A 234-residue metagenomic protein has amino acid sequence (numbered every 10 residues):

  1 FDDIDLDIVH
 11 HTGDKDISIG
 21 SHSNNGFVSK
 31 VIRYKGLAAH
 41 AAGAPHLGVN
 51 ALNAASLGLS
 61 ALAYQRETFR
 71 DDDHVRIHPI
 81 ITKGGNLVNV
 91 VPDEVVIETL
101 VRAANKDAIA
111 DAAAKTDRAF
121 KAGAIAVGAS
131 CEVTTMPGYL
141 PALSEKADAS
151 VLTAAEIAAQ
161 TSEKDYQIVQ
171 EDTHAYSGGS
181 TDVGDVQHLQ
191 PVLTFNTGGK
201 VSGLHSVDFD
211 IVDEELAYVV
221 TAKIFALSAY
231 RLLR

Functional and structural regions predicted by a protein language model:
F1-H78, K83-V90: Histidine/acidic-residue-rich, glycine-tolerant segments that coordinate divalent metal ions
S56-R234: Metal-dependent amide/peptide-bond hydrolase catalytic core, centered on the "pita-bread" metallohydrolase fold
